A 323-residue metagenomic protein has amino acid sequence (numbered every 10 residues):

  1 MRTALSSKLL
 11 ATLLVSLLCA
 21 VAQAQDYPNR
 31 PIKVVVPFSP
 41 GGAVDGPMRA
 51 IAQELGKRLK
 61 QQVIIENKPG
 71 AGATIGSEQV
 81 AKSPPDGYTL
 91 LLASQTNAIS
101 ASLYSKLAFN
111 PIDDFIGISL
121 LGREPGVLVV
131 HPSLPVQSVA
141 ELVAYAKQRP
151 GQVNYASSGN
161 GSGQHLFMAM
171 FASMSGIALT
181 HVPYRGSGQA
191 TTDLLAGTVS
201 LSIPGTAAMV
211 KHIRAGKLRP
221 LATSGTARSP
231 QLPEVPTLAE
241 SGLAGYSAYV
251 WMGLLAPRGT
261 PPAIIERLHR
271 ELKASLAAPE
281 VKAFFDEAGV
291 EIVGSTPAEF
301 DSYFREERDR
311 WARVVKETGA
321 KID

Functional and structural regions predicted by a protein language model:
M1-L5: N-terminal secretory signal peptides that target proteins for export/translocation
K8-A20: Bacterial N-terminal signal peptides
A24-D113, Q152-N154, N160, G176-G205 (+4 more regions): N-terminal (or domain-start) structured segment
N29-P31, S173-I177, R214, E240 (+1 more regions): An extracytoplasmic/periplasmic, membrane-proximal ligand-sensing/linker region
A43-P47, I51, L55, G76 (+14 more regions): Stable alpha-helical elements in mature extracytoplasmic
K82-Y88, S102-Q189, L201, L238 (+1 more regions): Hinge/capping helix and adjacent helix->loop/strand transition within the periplasmic-binding protein
R123, M209-A277, E306-D309: C-terminal lobe and pocket-closing loops of periplasmic/extracytoplasmic Venus-flytrap solute-binding proteins
